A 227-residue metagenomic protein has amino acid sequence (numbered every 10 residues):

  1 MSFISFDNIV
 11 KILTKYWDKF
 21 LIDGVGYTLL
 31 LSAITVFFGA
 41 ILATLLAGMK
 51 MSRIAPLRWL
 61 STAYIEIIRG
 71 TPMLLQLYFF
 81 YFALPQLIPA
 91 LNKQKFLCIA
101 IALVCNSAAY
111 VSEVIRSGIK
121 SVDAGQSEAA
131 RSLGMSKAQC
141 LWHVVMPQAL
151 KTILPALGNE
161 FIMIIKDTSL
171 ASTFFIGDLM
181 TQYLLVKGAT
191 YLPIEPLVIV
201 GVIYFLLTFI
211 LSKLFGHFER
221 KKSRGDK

Functional and structural regions predicted by a protein language model:
M1-K227: Transmembrane alpha-helices and adjacent helix-loop boundaries
